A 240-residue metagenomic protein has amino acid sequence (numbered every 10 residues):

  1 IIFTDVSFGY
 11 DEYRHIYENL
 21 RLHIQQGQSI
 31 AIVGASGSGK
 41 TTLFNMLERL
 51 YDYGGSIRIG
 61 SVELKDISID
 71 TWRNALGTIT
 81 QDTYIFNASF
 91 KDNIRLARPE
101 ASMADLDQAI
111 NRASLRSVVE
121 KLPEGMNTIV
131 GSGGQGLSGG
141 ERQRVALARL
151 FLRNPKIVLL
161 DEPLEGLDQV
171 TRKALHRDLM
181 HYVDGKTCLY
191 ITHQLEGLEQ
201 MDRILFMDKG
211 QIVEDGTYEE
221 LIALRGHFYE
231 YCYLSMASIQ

Functional and structural regions predicted by a protein language model:
I1-Q240: ABC-type nucleotide-binding domain
